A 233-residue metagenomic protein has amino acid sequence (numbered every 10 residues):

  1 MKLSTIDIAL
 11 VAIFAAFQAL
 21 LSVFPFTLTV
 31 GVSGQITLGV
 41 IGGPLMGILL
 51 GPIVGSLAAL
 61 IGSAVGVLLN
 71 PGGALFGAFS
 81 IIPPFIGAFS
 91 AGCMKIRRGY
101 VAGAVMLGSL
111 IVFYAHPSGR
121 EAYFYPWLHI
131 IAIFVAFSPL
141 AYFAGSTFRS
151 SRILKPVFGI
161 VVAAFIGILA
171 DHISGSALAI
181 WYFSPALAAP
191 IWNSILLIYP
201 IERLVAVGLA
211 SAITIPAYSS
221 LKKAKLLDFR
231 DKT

Functional and structural regions predicted by a protein language model:
M1-T233: Loop-helix junctions at membrane interfaces
